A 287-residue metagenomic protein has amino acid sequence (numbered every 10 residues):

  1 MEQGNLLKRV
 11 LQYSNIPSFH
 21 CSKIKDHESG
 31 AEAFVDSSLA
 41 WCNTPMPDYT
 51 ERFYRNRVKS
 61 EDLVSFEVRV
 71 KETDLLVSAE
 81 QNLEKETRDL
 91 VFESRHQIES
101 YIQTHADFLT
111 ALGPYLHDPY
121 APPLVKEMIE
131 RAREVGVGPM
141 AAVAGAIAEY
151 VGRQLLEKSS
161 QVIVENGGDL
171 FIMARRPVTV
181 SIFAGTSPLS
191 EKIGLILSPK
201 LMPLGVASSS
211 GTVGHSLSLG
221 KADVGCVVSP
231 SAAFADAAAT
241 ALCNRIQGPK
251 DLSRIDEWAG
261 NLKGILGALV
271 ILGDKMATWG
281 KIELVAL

Functional and structural regions predicted by a protein language model:
R9, S14-P17, S22, H27 (+1 more regions): Intrinsically disordered, low-complexity proline-rich regions
T44-T73: N-terminal basic/disordered segments at the start of proteins
V68-H105: Polybasic, low-complexity association/targeting segments
V77, D169-M173, A268-V270, A277: Short beta-strand scaffold segments in enzyme catalytic cores
L90-L155: A glycine-rich, hydrophobic loop/mini-helix early in the fold
Q103-L116, Q161, G248-W279: Flexible, glycine/charged-enriched surface loops at secondary-structure junctions
E127-V137, A141-Y150, Q161-P249: Conserved mixed alpha/beta catalytic, RNA-binding, or beta-rich assembly cores of soluble enzyme, regulatory
